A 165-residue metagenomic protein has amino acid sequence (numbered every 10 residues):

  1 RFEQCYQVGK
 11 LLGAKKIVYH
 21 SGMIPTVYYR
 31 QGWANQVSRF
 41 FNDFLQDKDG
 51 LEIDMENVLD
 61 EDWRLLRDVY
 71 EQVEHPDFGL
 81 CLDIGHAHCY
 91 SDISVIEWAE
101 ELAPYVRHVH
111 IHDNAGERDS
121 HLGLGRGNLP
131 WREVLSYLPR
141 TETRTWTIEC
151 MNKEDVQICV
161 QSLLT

Functional and structural regions predicted by a protein language model:
R1-G79: Active-site acidic/histidine proton-transfer and metal-coordination neighborhood in alpha/beta enzyme cores
Q7, R39, D49, W63-L82 (+1 more regions): Histidine-acidic metal/acid-base catalytic patches
